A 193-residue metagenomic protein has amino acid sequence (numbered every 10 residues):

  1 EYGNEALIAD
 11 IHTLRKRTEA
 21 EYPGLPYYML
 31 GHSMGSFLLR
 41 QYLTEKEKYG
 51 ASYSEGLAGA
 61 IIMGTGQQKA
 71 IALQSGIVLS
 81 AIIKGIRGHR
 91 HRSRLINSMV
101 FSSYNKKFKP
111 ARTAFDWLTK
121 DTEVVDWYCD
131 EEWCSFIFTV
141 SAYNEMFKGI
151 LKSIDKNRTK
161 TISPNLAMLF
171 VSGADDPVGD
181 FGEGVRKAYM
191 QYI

Functional and structural regions predicted by a protein language model:
A9-L25: Conserved acidic catalytic loop of the alpha/beta-hydrolase fold
Y27-S33: Conserved alpha/beta-hydrolase "nucleophile elbow" surrounding the catalytic nucleophile
S33, A174-D176: Residue-level signal for short, function-critical loop segments
L39-W133: Alpha/beta-hydrolase-fold enzymes
F138-K160: Active-site nucleophile elbow and catalytic-triad environment of alpha/beta-hydrolase enzymes
I162-M168: Short, proline-enriched alpha-helix->beta-strand connector loops that line the catalytic pocket of alpha/beta-hydrolase
F170-S172: Short beta-strand/loop motif that positions the catalytic acidic residue of the alpha/beta-hydrolase fold
P177-K187: Conserved alpha/beta-hydrolase "acid-adjacent" motif
